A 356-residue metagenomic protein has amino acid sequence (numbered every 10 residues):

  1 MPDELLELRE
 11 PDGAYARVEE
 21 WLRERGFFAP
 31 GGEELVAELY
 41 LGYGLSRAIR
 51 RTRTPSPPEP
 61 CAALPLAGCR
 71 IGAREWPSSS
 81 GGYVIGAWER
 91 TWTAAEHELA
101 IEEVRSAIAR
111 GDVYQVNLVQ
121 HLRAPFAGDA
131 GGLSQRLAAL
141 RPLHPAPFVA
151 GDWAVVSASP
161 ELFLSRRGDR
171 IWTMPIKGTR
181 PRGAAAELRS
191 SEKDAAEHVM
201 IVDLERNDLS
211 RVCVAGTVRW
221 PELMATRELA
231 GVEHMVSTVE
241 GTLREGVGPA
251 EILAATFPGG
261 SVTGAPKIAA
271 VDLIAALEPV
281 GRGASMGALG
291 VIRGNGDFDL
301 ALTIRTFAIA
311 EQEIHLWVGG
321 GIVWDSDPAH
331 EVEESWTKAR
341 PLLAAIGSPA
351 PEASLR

Functional and structural regions predicted by a protein language model:
M1-R356: Extended alpha-helical targeting/anchoring segments, especially N-terminal organellar/secretory targeting helices
